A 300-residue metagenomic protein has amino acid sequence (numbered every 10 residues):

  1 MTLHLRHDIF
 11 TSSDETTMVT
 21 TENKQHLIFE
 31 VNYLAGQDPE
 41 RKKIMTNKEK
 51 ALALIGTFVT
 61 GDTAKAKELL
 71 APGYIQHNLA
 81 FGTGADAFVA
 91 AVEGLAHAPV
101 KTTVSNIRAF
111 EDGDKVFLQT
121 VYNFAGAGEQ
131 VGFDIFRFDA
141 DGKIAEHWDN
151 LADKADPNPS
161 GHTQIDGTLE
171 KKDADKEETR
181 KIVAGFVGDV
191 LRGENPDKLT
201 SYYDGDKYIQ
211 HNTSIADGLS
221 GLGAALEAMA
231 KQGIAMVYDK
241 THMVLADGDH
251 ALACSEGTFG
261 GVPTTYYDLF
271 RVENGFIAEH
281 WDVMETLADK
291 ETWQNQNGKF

Functional and structural regions predicted by a protein language model:
L5-T11, E15, L27: Short hydrophobic alpha-helical segments enriched in small aliphatic residues
H26-F29, Y33, D38-F300: C-terminal and inter-domain tail/linker signature
